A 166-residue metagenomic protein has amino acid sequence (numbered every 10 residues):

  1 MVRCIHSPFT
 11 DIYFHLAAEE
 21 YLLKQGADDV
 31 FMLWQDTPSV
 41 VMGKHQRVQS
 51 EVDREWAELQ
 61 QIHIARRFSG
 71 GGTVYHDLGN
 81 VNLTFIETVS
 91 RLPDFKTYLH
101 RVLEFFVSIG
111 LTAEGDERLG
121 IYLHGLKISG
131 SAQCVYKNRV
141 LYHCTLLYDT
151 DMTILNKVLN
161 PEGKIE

Functional and structural regions predicted by a protein language model:
M1-E51, Q133, V158-N160, K164-I165: Active-site loop/lid in soluble adenylation, ligation, and acyl-transfer enzymes
C4, I64, L111-E114: Short secondary-structure junctions
K24-Q25, M32-Q35, A57, R67 (+3 more regions): Solvent-exposed alpha-helices and their adjacent loops that cap or buttress functional pockets in soluble metabolic
Q46-R66: Short, His- and charge-rich active-site/binding loops that engage polyanionic ligands
L59-V81: A glycine-rich, hydrophobic loop/mini-helix early in the fold
L78-E166: Catalytic beta-strand/loop module used to bind and position nucleotide/cofactor moieties in cofactor-attachment
